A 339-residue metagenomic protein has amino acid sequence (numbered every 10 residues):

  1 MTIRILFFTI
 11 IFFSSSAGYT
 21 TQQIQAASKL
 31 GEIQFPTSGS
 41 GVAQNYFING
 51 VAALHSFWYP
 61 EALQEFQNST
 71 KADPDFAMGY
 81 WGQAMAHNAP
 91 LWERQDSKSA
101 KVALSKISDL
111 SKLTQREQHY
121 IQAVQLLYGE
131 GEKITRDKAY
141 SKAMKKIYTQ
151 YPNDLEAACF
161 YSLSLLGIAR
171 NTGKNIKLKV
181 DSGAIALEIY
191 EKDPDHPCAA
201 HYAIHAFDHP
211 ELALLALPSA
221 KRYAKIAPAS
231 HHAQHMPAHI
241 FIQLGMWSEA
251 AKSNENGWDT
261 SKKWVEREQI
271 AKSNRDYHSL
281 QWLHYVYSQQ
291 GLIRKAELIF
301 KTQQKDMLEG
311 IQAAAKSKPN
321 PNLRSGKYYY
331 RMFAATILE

Functional and structural regions predicted by a protein language model:
V42, N49, Q83, Q122 (+8 more regions): Structural register within alpha-helical repeat arrays
V42, P74-A77, D154-A157, D195-P197 (+4 more regions): Residue-level recognition of tetratricopeptide repeat
V42-Y46, Q115-R116, P194-A200, P228-Q234 (+2 more regions): Generic helix N-cap/helix-start motif at coil->alpha-helix transitions
A53, H87, L126, L165 (+4 more regions): Residue at a conserved register position within TPR or TPR-like alpha-solenoid repeats
F57-Q64, Q83-E117, I121-T135, I168-K177 (+1 more regions): Inter-helical turn/loop elements of alpha-helical hairpins
K71, S108, T149, L187 (+4 more regions): Amphipathic alpha-helical segments of tetratricopeptide repeats
G79, A157, A199-A200, A233 (+3 more regions): TPR alpha-solenoid repeat register
